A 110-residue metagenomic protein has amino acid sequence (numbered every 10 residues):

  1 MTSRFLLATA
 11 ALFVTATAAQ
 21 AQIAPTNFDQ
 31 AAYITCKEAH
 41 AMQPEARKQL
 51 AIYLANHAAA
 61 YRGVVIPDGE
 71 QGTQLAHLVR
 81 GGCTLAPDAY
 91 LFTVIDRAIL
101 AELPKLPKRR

Functional and structural regions predicted by a protein language model:
M1-L7: Bacterial N-terminal signal peptides that target proteins for export
A8-A16: Bacterial N-terminal signal peptides
T17-A21: Sec/Tat signal peptide C-region and signal peptidase I cleavage site
I23-F28, P44-A46, L50-R110: Compact alpha-helical subdomains of small soluble proteins
Q30-K37, A58: Acidic/histidine-rich, surface-exposed loop or edge segments in extracytoplasmic proteins
T35-E38, G82-T84: Sequence contexts marking disulfide-bonded cysteines in secreted/extracellular proteins
